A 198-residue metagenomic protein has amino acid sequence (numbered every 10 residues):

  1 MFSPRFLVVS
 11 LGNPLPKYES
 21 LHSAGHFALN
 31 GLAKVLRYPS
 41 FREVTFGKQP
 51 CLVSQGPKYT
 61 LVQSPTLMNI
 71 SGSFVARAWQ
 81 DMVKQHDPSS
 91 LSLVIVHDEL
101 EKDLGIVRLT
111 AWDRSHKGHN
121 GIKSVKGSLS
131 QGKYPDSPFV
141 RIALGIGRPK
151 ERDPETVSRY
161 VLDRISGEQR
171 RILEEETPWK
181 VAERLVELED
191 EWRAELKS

Functional and structural regions predicted by a protein language model:
F2-W112, G127-G132, D136, E175-R193: Nucleotide and nucleotide-moiety/phosphate-recognizing core
V107-R108, W112-S198: Phosphate/ribose-phosphate-bearing ligand recognition and processing surfaces, centered on ADP-ribose/NAD(+/P+) systems
